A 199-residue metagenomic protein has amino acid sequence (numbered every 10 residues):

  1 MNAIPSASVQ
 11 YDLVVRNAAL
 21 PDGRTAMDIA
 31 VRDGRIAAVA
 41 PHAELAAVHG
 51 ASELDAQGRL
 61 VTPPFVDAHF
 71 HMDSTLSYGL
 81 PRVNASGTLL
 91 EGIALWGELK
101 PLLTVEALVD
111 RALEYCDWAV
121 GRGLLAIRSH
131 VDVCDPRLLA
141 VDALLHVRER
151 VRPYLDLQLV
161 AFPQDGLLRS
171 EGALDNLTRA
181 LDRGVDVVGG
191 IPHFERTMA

Functional and structural regions predicted by a protein language model:
M1-T62: Histidine-rich, glycine-flanked metal-binding segment
V9-Y11, H49-A51, Q57, V61 (+3 more regions): Short coil/turn connectors at secondary-structure junctions
G58, H69, G123, L144 (+1 more regions): Conserved, mostly hydrophobic/aromatic
R59-P81: Di-metal (Zn2+ and/or Mg2+/Mn2+) metal-binding site signature of metallo-dependent hydrolases with the MBL/beta-CASP
T75-L108, R179, G184-V187: Active-site gating loops and adjacent loop-to-helix segments of metal-dependent hydrolytic enzymes
L95-L138: Hydrophobic alpha-helical hairpins/lids featuring a short glycine-rich hinge
L102, S129-A199: Metal-coordinating catalytic core of metallo-dependent amide/deamination hydrolases
